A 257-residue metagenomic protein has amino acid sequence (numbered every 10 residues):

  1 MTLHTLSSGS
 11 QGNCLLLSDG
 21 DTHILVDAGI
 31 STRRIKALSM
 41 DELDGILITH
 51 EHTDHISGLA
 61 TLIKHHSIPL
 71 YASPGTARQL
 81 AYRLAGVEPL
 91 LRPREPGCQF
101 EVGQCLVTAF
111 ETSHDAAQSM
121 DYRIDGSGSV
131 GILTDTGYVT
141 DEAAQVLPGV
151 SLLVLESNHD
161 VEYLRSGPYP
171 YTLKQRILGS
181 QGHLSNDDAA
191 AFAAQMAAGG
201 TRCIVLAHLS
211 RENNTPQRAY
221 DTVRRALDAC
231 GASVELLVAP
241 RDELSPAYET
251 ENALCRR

Functional and structural regions predicted by a protein language model:
M1-D41, M120-T134, L152: Conserved beta-strand hairpin/beta-sheet module of binuclear metal-dependent hydrolase folds, prominently
L6-C14, E51-L62, A109: Structured catalytic core of nucleotide-sugar glycosyltransferases
L17, D27, H50, L70 (+6 more regions): Divalent metal-coordination and catalytic microenvironments
S31-T76: Active-site metal-binding motif and surrounding structural segment of the metallo-beta-lactamase
H52-I56, A77-Q79, A116-A117, V139-D141 (+2 more regions): Active-site environment of divalent metal-dependent phosphoester hydrolases
S57-H66, Q79-R83, N214-D221: Metal-dependent catalytic neighborhoods of phosphoester/phosphodiester hydrolases
P74-G128: Metallo-beta-lactamase
D141-P240: Cap/insert and terminal regions of metallo-dependent hydrolase folds
